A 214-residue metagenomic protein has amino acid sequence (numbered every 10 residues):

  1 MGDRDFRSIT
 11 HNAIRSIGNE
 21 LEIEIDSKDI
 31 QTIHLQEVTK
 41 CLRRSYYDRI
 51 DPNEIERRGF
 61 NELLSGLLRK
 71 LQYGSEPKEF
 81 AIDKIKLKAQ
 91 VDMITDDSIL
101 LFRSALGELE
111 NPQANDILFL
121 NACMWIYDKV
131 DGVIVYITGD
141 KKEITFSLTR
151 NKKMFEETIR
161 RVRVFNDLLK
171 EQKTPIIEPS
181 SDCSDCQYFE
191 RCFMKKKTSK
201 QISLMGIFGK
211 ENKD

Functional and structural regions predicted by a protein language model:
M1-I99, L106-A114, I202, I207-F208: Metal-dependent nuclease catalytic cores that hydrolyze phosphodiester bonds in DNA/RNA, characterized by
D5, D83-K84, K88, P112 (+1 more regions): Metal-dependent nuclease catalytic regions and adjoining charged, substrate-binding loops involved in nucleic-acid end
C41, C123, C186: A residue-level signal for conserved active-site and pocket-lining positions in enzyme catalytic cores
G66-Y73, N111-I137: Metal-dependent nuclease catalytic cores in nucleic-acid-processing enzymes, especially RNase H-like/related
V91, N121, S184: Residue-level detector of short, conserved catalytic/binding motifs and their immediate flanks
T95, S104, M124-Y127: Generic hydrophobic/packing signal
I99-L100, A122-W125, F146: Compact, aliphatic and Gly/Pro-tolerant "microcore" segments centered on a short helix or tight beta-hairpin and their
F102-S104, Y136: Residue-level recognition of conserved beta-strand positions in structured domain cores
